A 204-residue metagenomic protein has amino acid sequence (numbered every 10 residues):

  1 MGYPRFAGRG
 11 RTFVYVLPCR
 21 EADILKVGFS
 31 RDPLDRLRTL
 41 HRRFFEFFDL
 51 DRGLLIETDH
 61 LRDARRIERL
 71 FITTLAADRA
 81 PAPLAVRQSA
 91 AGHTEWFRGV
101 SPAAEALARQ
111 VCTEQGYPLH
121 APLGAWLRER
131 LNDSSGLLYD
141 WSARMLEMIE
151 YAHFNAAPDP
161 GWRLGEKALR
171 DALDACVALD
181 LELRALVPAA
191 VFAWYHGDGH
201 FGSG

Functional and structural regions predicted by a protein language model:
M1-G204: Non-catalytic accessory segments flanking enzymatic or RNA/DNA-binding domains
